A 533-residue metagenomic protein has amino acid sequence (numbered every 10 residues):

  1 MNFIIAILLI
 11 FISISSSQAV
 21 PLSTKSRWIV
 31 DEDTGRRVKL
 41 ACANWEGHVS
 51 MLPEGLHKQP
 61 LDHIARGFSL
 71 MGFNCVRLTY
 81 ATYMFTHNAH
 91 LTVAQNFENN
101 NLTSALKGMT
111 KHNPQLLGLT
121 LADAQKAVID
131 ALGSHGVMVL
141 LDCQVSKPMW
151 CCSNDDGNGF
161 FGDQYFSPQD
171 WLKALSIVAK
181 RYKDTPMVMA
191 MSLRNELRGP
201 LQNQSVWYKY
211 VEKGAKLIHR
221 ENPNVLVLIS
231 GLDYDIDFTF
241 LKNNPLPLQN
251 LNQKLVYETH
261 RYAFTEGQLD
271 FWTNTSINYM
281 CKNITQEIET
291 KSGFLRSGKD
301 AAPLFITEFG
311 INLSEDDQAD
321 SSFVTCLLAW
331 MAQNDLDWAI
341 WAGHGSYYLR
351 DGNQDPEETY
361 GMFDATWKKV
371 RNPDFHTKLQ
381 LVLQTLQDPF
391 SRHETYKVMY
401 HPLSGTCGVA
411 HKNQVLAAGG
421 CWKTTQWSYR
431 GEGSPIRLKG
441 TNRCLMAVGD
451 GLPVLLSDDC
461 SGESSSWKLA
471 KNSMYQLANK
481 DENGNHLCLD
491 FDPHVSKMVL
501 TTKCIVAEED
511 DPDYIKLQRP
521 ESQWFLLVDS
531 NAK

Functional and structural regions predicted by a protein language model:
N2-A19: Cleavable N-terminal signal peptides of Sec/SRP-targeted secreted and luminal proteins
V20-K25, K397-H401: Disulfide-bonded cysteine-rich modules in secreted/extracellular proteins, activating on the conserved Cys frameworks
T24-N243: Active-site mouth of glycoside hydrolases
G162-Y165, Q169-A190, R194-L336, P356-F363: Extracellular glycoside hydrolase catalytic/binding regions
G310-S314, G345-Y347, V495: Short Gly/Pro-enriched loop/turn and capping motifs at secondary-structure junctions
D316-S404, Y514-P520, W524-K533: Aromatic-rich peripheral "rim/lid" segments of glycoside hydrolase catalytic domains that contact and position glycan
Q387-K533: Lectin-like carbohydrate-binding module/patch detector with strong preference for beta-trefoil
